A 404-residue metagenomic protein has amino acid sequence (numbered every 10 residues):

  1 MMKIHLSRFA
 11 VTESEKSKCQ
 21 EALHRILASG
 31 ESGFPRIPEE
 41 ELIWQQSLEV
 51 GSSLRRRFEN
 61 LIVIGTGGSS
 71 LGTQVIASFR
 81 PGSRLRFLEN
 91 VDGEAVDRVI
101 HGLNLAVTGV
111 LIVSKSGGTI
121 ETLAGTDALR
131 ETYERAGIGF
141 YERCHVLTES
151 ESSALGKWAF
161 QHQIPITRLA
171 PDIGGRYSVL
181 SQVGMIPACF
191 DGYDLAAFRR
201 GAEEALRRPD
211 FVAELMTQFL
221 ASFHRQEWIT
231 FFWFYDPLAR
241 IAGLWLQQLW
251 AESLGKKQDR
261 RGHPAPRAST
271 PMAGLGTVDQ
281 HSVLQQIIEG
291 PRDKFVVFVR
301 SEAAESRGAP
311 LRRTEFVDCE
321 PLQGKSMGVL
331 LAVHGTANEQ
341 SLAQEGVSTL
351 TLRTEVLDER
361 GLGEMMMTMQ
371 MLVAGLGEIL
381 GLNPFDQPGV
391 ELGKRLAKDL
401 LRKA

Functional and structural regions predicted by a protein language model:
M1-S52, R312-L322, A337, L376: Extended, charge-enriched "interface" segments that sit outside catalytic cores
S14, A136-G137, G255-K256: Non-transmembrane, aqueous-exposed alpha-helical and coiled segments at domain scale
G33-R36, V75, Y193-A197, R207-S341: Acidic catalytic cores of enzymes that act on phosphate-bearing nucleotides/polynucleotides
E39-R55, V212-F223: A short, well-structured juxtamembrane/interface segment
E40, R86-E89, K115, T119 (+12 more regions): Hydrophobic alpha-helical scaffolding
S52-P209, R395, D399: Glycine-rich phosphate-binding loops that contact phosphosugars or nucleotide phosphates
S69-G72, E94-A95, G118-E121, S152-G156 (+6 more regions): Flexible loop/turn segments at secondary-structure boundaries
L382-A404: C-terminal amphipathic alpha-helical interaction region
